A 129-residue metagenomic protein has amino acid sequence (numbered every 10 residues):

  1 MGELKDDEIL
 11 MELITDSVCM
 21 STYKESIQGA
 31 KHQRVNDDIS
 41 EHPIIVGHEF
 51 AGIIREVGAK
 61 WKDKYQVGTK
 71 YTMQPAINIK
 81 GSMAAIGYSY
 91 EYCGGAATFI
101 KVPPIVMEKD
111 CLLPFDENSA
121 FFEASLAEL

Functional and structural regions predicted by a protein language model:
M1-S17, A30-K80, G94, D116: Glycine-rich beta-strand-centered segment in the early N-terminal region that forms part of a ligand/cofactor-binding
S21-I27: Cytochrome P450 core scaffold surrounding the K-helix E-X-X-R motif and the conserved "meander" helix-loop region
T22, K64, K70, G87-S89 (+1 more regions): Intrinsically disordered, low-complexity N-terminal regions enriched in serine/proline/glycine with scattered basic
E25, H48, Y90-E91: Compositionally biased, low-complexity repeat tracts
Q28-G29, A84: Sparse recognition of residues in long alpha-helices and their boundaries
I77-L129: NAD(P)H dinucleotide-binding glycine-rich loop of Rossmann-like/cofactor-binding domains, especially the beta1-alpha1
